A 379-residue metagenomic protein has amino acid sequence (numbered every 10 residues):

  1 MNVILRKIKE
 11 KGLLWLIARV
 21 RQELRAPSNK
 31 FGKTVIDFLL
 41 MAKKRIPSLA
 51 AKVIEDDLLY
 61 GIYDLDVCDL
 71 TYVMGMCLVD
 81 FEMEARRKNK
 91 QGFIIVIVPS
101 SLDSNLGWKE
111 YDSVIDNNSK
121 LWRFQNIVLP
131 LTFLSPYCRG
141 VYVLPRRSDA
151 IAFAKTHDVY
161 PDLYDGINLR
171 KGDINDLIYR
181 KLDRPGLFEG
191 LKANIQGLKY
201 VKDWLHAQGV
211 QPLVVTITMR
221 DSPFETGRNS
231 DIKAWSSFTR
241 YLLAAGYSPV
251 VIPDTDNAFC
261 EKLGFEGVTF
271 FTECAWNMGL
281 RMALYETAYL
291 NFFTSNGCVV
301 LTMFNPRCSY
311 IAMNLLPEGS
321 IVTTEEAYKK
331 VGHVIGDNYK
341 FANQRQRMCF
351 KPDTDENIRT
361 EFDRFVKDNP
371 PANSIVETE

Functional and structural regions predicted by a protein language model:
N2-I195: Secretory-pathway glycan-assembly enzymes, especially type II membrane glycosyltransferases that use nucleotide-sugar
D66-C68, S101-D103, R220-F224, D256-A258 (+2 more regions): Short, solvent-exposed loop/turn segments at secondary-structure junctions
R86, L243-A244, M303: Anion (oxyanion) recognition and catalysis
C138, G246, T287-A288: Short, well-ordered alpha-helix to beta-strand connector turns
K155-K202, T323-E379: Leloir-type glycosyltransferase catalytic cores
G186-E189, D221-R228: Surface-exposed cleft-lining segments at the edges of enzyme active sites
P212-P223, I232-M278: Catalytic donor nucleotide-activated moiety binding site of glycosyltransferases and closely related
R281-Y328: A donor-sugar binding/catalytic signature common to diverse glycosyltransferases and related nucleotide-sugar
